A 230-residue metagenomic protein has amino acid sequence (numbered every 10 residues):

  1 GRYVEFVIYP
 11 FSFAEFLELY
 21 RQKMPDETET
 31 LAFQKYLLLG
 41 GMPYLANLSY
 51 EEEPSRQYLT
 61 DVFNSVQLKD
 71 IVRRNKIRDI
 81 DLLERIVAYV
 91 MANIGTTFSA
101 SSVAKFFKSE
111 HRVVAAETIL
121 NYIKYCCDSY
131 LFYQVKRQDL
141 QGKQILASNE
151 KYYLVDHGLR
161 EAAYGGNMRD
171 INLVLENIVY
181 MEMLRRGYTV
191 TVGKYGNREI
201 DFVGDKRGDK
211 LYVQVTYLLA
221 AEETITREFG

Functional and structural regions predicted by a protein language model:
G1-A14: A short helix-turn-beta junction within AAA+ P-loop NTPase domains corresponding to the substrate/partner-engaging
F13, Y20, E29: Conserved phosphoryl-transfer catalytic core
F13-F16, L159-R160: A generic structural signal for short hydrophobic patches within well-formed alpha-helices
E15-E18, E222-T224: Short, charged, surface-exposed secondary-structure boundary motifs
L19, L45, A162-A163: Residues that scaffold the ATP/ADP-binding catalytic core of kinase and kinase-like folds
K23, T28-N64: Amphipathic alpha-helical "lid/sensor" segments that cap RecA-like P-loop NTPase cores
Y50-K210, Y217: Accessory nucleic acid-recognition modules appended to NTPase machines
G193, Y217-G230: Catalytic cores of nucleic-acid endonucleases
